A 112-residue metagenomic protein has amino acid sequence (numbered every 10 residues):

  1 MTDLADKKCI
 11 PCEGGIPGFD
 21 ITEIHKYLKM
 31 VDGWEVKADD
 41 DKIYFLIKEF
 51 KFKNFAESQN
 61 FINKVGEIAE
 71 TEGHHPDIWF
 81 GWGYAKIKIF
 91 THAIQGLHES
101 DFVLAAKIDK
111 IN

Functional and structural regions predicted by a protein language model:
M1-A56, N60-N112: Long, contiguous binding/interaction regions
